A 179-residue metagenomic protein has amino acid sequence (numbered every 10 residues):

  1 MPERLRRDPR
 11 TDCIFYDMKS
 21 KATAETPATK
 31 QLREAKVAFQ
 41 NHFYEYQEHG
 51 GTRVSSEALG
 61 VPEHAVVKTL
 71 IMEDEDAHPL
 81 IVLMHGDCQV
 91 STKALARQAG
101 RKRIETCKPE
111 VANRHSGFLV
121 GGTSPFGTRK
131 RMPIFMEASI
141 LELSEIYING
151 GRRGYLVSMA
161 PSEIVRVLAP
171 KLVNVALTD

Functional and structural regions predicted by a protein language model:
L5-D179: Extended, low-hydrophobicity, polar/charged segments
